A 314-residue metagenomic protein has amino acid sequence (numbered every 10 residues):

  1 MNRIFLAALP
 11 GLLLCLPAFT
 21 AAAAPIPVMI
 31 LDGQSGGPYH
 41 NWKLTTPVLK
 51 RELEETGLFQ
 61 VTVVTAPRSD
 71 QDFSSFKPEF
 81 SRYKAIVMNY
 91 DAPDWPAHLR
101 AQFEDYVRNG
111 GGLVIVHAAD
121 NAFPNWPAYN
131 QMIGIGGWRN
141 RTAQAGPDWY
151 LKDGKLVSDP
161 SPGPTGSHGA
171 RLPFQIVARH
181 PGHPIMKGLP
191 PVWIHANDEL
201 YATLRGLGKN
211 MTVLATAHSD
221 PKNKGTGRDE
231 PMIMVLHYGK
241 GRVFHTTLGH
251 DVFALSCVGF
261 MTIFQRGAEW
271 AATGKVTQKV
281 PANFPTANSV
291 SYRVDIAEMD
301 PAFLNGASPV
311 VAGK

Functional and structural regions predicted by a protein language model:
M1-I4: Positively charged n-region of N-terminal signal peptides that target proteins for export
A7-A18: Bacterial N-terminal signal peptides
A23-I26, K43, E55, T65 (+3 more regions): Extracellular ligand-binding/catalytic regions of CAZymes and related secreted enzymes and adhesion modules
P27-I30, Q34-F123: Helical hinge/lid and interdomain linker segments adjacent to catalytic or ligand-binding clefts that mediate domain
S35-G36, P93, D120-A122, P191 (+3 more regions): Short, solvent-exposed loop/turn segments at secondary-structure junctions
E54, Q60, R82, K152-G239 (+1 more regions): Catalytic beta-strand/loop cores that center a nucleophilic Ser/Cys/Thr and support acyl-enzyme chemistry
P93-K187: A glycine-rich, often tryptophan-bearing local segment used as a flexible ligand/cofactor-contacting loop or short
G112-V114, L214, F244: Structural detector of well-ordered beta-strand residues that form the stable sheet scaffold of enzyme domains
